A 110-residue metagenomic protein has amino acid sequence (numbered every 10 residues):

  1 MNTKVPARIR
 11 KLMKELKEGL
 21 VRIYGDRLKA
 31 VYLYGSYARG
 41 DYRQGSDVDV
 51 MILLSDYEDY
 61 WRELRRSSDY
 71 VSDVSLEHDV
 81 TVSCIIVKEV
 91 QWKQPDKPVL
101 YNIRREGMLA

Functional and structural regions predicted by a protein language model:
M1-L28, R39-Q44, S55-A110: Catalytic core of pol beta-like nucleotidyltransferases
S36: Basic/aromatic recognition patch in beta-strand/loop cores that engages polyanionic ligands
D49-L53: Short beta-strand->loop micro-motif that forms the acidic, two-metal-ion catalytic signature in nucleotide-processing
